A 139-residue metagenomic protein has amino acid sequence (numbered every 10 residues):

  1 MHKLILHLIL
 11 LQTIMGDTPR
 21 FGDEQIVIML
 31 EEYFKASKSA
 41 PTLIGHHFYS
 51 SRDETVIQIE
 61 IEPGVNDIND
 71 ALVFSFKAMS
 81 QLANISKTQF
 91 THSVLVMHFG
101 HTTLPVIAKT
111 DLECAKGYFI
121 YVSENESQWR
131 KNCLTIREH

Functional and structural regions predicted by a protein language model:
K3-T13: Sec-dependent N-terminal signal peptides
H7, L43-G45, M79: Residue-level detector of functional hotspots within protein domains
P19-P63, K87-H139: Polar/charged, Gly/Pro-rich intrinsically disordered segments
I68-Q89: Short, non-transmembrane amphipathic alpha-helical segments
